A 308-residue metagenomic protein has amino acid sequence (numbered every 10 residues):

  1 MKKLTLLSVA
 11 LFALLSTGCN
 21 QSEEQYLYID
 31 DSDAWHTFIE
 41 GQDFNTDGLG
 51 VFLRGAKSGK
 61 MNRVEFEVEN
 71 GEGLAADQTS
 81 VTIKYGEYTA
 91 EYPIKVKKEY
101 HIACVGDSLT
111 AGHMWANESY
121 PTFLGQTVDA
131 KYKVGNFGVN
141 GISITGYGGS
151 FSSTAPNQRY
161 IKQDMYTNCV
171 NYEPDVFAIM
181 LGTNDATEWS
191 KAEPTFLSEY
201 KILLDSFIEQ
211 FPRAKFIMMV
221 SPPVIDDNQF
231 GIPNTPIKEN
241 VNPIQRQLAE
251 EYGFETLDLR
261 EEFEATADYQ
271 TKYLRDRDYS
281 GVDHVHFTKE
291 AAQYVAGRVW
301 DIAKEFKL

Functional and structural regions predicted by a protein language model:
M1-L4: Positively charged n-region of N-terminal signal peptides that target proteins for export
L15-G18: C-terminal motif of bacterial Sec signal peptides marking the signal peptidase cleavage site
E24-K60: Solvent-exposed, low-complexity, repeat-rich "mucin-like" stalks and linkers
W35, K57-I94: Serine/threonine-rich, repeat-prone extracellular segments and beta-strand-based repeat modules of secreted/surface
H101-A103, L109-S198: Conserved SGNH/GDSL esterase-like catalytic core that processes O-acyl groups on lipids and polysaccharides
S150-S152, S221-L308: Catalytic His-Asp segment of secreted/periplasmic serine-dependent ester chemistry enzymes
Y166, Y200-D205, N242: Generic structural signal for well-ordered alpha-helices, preferentially at hydrophobic/aromatic core positions
M180-N184, L204-N240: Active-site segments of SGNH/GDSL-like serine hydrolases that catalyze O-acetyl group transfer/hydrolysis on lipids
